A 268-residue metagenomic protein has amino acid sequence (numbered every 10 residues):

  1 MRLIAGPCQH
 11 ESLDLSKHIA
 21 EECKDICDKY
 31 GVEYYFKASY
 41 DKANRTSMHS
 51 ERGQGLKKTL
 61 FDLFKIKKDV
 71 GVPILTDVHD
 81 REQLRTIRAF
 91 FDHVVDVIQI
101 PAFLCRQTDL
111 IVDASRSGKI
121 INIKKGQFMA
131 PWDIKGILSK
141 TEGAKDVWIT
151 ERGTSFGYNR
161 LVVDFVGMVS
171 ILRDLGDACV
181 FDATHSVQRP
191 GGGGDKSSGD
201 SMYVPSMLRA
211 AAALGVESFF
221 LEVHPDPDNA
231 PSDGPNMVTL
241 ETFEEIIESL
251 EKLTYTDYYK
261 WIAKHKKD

Functional and structural regions predicted by a protein language model:
M1-I4, F61, Y255-K267: N-terminal amphipathic alpha-helix/helix-capping segment at the start of soluble metabolic enzymes
L3-L13, Y34-L56, V223-G234: Glycine-rich, proline-tolerant flexible connector loops at the mouths of alpha/beta enzymes
S16-A20, L84-F103, T108-S115, P190-P225: A short alpha/beta connector and helix-capping loop motif
E22-D25, K29-Y30, E51-L75, A114-I120 (+2 more regions): Alpha-helix-loop-beta-strand connector modules within alpha/beta enzyme cores
V32-S39, P73-V78, F181-A183, E217-H224: Short beta-strand segments at enzyme active-site cores
M48-K57, V70, Q99-L104, Y158-V162 (+4 more regions): Active-site-adjacent loop and "lid" segments of alpha/beta metabolic enzymes
G53-G55, D69-L84, V95-L110, K119-P131 (+1 more regions): Catalytic beta/alpha-barrel core
S117-V223: Catalytic alpha/beta core domains of metabolic enzymes, predominantly
